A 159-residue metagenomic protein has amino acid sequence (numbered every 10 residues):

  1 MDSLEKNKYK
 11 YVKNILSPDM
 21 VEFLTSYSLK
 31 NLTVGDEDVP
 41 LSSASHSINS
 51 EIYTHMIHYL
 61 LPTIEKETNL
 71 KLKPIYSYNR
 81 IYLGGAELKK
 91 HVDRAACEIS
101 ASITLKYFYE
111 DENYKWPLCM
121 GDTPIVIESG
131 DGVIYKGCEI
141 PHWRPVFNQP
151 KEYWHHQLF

Functional and structural regions predicted by a protein language model:
M1-T68: Non-heme Fe(II)/2-oxoglutarate
Y59-T63, Y78, S100, T104: Generic beta-strand or strand-like secondary-structure segments
N69-Y78: A short coil-to-beta-strand element that immediately follows conserved catalytic motifs
I81: Conserved active-site beta-strand element of glycosyltransferases/polysaccharide synthases
G84-E139, W143, Y153-H156: Catalytic core of non-heme Fe(II) oxygenases with the double-stranded beta-helix
N148-E152: Accessory, usually C-terminal, subdomains that scaffold auxiliary metal cofactors
F159: Short, charged interaction patches at domain edges and termini
